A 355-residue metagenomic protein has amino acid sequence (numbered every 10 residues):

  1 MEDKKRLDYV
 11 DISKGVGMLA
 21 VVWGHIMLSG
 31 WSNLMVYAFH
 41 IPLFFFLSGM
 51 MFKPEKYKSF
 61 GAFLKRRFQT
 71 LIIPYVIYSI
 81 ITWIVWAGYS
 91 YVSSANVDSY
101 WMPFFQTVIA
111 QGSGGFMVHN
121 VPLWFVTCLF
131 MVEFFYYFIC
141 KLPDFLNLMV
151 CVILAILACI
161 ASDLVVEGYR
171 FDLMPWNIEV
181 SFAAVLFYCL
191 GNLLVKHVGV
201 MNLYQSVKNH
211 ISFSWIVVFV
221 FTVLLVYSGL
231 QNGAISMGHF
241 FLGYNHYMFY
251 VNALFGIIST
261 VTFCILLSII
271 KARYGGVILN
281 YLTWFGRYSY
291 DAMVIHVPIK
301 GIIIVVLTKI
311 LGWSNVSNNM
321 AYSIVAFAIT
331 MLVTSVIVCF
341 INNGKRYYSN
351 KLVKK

Functional and structural regions predicted by a protein language model:
M1-K355: Alpha-helical transmembrane segments and their immediate juxtamembrane cytosolic regions
